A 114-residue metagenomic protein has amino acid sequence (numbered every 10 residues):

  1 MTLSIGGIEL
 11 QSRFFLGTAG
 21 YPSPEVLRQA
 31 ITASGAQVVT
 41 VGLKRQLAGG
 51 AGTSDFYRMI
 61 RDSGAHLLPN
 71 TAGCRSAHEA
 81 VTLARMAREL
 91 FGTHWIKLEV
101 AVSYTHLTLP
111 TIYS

Functional and structural regions predicted by a protein language model:
M1-G17: N-terminal amphipathic alpha-helix/helix-capping segment at the start of soluble metabolic enzymes
I5-G6, I31, R88: Structural motif
L10, Y21, C74: Short, glycine-/Ser/Thr-/acidic-enriched flexible segments
F14-G17, V39-V41, L67-P69, I96-L98: Hydrophobic faces of well-ordered beta-strands that scaffold small-molecule active sites in alpha/beta enzyme cores
Y21-H66, H78-V81: Glycine-rich, positively charged N-terminal anion/phosphate-binding segment
A65-Y104: Glycine/small-residue-rich loop that forms an oxyanion/phosphate-binding "nest" at active or ligand-binding sites
H106-S114: Single conserved hydrophobic/aromatic residue that forms the stacking wall/gate of nucleotide- or nucleobase-binding
